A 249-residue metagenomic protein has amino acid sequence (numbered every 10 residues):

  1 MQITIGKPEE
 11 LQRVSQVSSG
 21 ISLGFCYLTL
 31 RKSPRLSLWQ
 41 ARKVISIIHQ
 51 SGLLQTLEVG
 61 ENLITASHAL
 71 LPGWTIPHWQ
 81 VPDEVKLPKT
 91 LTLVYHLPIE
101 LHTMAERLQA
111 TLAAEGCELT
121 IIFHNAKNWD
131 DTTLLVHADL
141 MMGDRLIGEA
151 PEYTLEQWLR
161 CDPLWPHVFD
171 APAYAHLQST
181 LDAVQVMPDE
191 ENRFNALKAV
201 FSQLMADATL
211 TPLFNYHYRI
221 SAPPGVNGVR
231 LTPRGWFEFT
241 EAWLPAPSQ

Functional and structural regions predicted by a protein language model:
M1-R13: Ligand-site clamp/hinge motif
I3-I5, E115-R160: Periplasmic binding protein-like
I5-P8, S33, Y95-I99, D144-L146 (+1 more regions): Structural motif
R13-G20, L28-L38, T75-D83, T132 (+2 more regions): Short, solvent-exposed loop/beta-turn-alpha elements that line the ligand-binding surface or hinge of extracytoplasmic
S22, K32-S37, I45, H96-E100 (+4 more regions): Extracytoplasmic/periplasmic, Sec-exported soluble proteins
L36-A110, A114: Append "and occasionally in soluble cytosolic enzymes with long acidic Gly/Pro-rich linkers
R42, L54, L63, I121 (+2 more regions): Extracytoplasmic/peripheral linker and loop segments enriched in polar/acidic and small residues with frequent Thr/Pro
A69-G73, E115-N128, D170-A171, W243: A generic structural motif
